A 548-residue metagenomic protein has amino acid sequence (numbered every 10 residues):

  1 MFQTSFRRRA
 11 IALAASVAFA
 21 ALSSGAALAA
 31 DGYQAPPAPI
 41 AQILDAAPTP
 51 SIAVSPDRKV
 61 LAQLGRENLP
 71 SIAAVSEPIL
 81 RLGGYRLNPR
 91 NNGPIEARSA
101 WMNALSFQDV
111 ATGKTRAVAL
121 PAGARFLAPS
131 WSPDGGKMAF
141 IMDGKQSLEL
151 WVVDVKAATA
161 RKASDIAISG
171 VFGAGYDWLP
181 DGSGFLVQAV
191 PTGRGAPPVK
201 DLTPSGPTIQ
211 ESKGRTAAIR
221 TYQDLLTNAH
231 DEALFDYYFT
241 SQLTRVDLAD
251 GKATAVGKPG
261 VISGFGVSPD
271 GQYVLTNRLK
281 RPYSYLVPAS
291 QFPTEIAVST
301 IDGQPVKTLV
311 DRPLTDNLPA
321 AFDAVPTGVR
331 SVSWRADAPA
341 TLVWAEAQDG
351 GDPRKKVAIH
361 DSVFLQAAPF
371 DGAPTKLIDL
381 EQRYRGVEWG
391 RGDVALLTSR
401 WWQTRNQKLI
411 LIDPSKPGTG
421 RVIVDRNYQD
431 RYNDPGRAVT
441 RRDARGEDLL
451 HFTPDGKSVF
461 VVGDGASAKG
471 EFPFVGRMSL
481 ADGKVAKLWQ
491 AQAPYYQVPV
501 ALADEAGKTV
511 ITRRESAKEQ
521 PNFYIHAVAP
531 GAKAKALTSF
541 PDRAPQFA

Functional and structural regions predicted by a protein language model:
M1-R7: N-terminal secretory signal peptides that target proteins for export/translocation
F2, A15, S23, A27-Q546: Beta-propeller folds
R7-R9, R245: Basic side chains
R9-A18: Sec-dependent N-terminal signal peptides
